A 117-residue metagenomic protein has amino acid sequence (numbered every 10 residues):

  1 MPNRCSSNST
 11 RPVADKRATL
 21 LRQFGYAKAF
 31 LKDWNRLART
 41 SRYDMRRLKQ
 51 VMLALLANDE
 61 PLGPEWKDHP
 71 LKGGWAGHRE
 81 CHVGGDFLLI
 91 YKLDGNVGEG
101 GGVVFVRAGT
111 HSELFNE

Functional and structural regions predicted by a protein language model:
P2-L21, N35, R42-M45, Q50 (+2 more regions): Enriched for short, Lys/Arg-rich terminal
S9-V13, R39, L56-N58, H69: Intrinsically disordered, low-complexity boundary segments flanking structured domains
Q23-G25, T40, E60-L62: Short hydrophobic/aromatic-rich motifs at helix boundaries and adjacent loops
D33-T40, N58, H78: Alpha-helix C-capping/helix-to-loop hinge sites
A54-C81: A short, surface-exposed loop/turn module that caps and links secondary-structure elements
